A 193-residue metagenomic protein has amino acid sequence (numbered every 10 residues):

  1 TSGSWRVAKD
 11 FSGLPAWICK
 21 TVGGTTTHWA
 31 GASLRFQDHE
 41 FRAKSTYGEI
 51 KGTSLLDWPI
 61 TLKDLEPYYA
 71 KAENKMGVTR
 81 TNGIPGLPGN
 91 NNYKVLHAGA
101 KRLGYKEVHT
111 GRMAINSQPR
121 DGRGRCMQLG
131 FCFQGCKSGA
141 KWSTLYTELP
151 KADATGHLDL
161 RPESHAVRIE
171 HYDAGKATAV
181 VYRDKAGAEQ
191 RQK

Functional and structural regions predicted by a protein language model:
T1-S2, T21-V22, G99, K151 (+1 more regions): Catalytic domains of lipid- and phosphate-ester/thioester hydrolases
S2-I18, Q190-K193: Short, hydrophobic/aliphatic alpha-helical segments
A8-F11, R35-E40, S45-A166: Conserved redox-cofactor binding core of oxidoreductases
W17-S33: Conserved phosphate/anionic-ligand binding catalytic regions in large, soluble enzymes, centered on
T26, E107, H157-L160, A179 (+1 more regions): Beta-sheet entry/capping signal
R168-K193: Conserved beta-strand-loop-beta-strand element in the redox core of flavoprotein oxidoreductases
